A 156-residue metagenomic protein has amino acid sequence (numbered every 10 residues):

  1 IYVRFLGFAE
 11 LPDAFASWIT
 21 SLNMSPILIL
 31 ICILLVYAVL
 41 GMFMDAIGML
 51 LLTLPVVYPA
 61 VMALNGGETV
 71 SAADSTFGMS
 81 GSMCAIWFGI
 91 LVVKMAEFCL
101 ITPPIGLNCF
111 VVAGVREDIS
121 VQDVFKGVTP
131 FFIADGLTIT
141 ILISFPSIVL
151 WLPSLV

Functional and structural regions predicted by a protein language model:
I1-V156: Alpha-helical transmembrane segments of multi-pass membrane transport proteins
